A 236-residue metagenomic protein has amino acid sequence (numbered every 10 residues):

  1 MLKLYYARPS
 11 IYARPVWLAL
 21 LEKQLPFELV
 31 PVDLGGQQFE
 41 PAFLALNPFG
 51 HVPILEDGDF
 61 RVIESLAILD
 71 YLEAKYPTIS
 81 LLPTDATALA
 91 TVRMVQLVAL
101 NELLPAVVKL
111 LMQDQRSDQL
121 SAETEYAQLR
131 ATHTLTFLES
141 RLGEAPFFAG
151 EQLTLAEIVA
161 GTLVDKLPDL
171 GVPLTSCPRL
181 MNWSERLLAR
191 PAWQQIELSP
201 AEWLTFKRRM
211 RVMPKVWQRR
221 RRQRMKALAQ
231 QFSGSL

Functional and structural regions predicted by a protein language model:
M1-L129, E139, P214, Q223-L236: GST-like domain detector, emphasizing the conserved glutathione-binding G-site in the N-terminal thioredoxin-like
L20, A192-W193: Short beta-strand edge/turn micro-motifs at domain boundaries
D33, L155, P200: Short, solvent-exposed turn/loop segments enriched in Gly/Ser/Thr/Pro and often Arg
Q37-F39, S184, L204-T205: Generic structural signal for helix capping and beta-alpha/helix-loop junctions
A45, A189, L198: Phosphate-coordinating loops and pocket residues in cytosolic domains that bind phosphorylated ligands
I63, A99-P191, S233-L236: GST-like fold's C-terminal all-alpha helical module
T91-M94, N182, Q195: Short, solvent-exposed alpha-helical surface patches in well-structured domains
W193-L228: Terminal-tail/helix-coil boundary detector
